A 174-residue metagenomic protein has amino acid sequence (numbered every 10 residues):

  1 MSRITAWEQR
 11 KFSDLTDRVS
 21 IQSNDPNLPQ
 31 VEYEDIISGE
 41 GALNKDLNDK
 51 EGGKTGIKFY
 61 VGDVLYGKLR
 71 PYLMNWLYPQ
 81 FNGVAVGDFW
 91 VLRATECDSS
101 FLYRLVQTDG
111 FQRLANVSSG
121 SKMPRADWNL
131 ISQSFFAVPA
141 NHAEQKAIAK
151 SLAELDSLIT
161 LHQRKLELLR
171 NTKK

Functional and structural regions predicted by a protein language model:
M1-E8, S134, A140-K174: Amphipathic alpha-helical segments with low aromatic content
M1-S23: Non-catalytic DNA-recognition/assembly elements of restriction-modification systems
F12, S118-S119: Basic chromatin DNA-binding modules
D25-E32, V117-S118: Short coil/turn segments at secondary-structure boundaries
V31-K45: Short, basic/aromatic beta-hairpin or loop at an interaction surface
N44-K54: Short alpha-helix capping/helix-loop boundary micro-motifs
G53-F111, S119-S121: A short beta-sheet element
L69, V84-D88, G120-E144: A short glycine-rich beta-alpha junction/loop motif
